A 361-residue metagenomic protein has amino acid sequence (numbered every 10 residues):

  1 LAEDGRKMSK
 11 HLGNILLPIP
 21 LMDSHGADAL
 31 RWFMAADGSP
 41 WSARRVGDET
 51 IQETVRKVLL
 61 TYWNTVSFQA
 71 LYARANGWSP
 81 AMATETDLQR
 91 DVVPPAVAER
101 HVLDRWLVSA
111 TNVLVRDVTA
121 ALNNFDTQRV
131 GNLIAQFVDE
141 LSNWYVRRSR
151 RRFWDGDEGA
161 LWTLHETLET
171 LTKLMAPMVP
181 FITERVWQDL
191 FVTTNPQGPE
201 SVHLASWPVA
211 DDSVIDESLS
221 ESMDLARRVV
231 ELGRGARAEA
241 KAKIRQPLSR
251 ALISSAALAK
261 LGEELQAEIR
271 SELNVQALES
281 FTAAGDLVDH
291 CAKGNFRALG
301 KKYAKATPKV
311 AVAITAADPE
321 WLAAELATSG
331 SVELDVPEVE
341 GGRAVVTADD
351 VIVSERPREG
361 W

Functional and structural regions predicted by a protein language model:
L1-L17, M22-D23, A27, I51-W361: Feature 926 captures the class I aminoacyl-tRNA synthetase adenylation module centered on the KMSKS loop
W32-F33: Non-catalytic, structured segments within soluble enzyme domains
A36: Structured mid-domain segments that build the active-site/substrate or prosthetic-cofactor binding neighborhood
S42-I51: Short, solvent-exposed helix-loop connector elements
